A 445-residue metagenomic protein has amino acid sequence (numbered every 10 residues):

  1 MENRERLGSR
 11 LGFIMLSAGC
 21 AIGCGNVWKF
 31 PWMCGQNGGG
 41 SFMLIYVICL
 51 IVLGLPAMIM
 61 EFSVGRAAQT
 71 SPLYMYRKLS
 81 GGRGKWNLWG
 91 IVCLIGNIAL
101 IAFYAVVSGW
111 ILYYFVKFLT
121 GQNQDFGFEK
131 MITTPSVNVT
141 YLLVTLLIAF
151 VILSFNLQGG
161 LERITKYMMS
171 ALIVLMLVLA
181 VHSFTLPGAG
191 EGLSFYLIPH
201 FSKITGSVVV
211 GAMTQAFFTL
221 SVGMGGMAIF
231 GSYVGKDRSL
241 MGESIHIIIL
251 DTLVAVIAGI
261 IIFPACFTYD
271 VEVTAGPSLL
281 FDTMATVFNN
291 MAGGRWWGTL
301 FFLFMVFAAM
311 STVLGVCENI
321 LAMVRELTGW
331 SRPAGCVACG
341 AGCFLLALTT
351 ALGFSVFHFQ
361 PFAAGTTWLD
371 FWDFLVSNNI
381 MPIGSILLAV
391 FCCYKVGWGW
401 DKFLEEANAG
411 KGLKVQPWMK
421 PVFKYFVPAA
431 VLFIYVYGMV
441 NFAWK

Functional and structural regions predicted by a protein language model:
M1-K29, A57-F62, R66-L88, G235-S239 (+1 more regions): Membrane-interface "cap" regions at the ends of multi-pass membrane proteins
E2-N3, L7, E162, K166-M310 (+2 more regions): Membrane-embedded translocation segments of transport machinery
N3-E5, W32-N37, A67-V92, A105-G160 (+5 more regions): Inter-helical loop and helix-membrane interface segments of multi-pass membrane transporters/permeases
R6-S17, F42-I45, G84-I98, Y141-T145 (+6 more regions): Select transmembrane alpha-helical segments in multipass membrane proteins
L11-C49, A228-G231, M241-I245, I249-T252 (+2 more regions): Transmembrane helix-boundary motif of multi-pass solute transporters/channels
M33-N37, K85-G96, V144-M168, I229-D237 (+2 more regions): Membrane-water interface regions at transmembrane-helix termini and the short interhelical loops of multi-pass membrane
L88-N97, T328-G342, F371-V431: C-terminal membrane-solvent junction of multi-pass transporters and transport-like membrane proteins
I101-N123, I173-L197, P264-T268, L346-S355 (+2 more regions): Hydrophobic alpha-helical segments and their helix-loop junctions in multi-pass secondary transporters
